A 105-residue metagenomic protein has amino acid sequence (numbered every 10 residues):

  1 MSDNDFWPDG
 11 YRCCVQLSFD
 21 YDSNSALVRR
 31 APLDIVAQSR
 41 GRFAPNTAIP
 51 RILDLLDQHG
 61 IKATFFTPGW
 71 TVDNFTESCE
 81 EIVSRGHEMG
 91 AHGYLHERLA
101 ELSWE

Functional and structural regions predicted by a protein language model:
M1-E105: Catalytic alpha-helical scaffold of carbohydrate-active enzymes acting on polysaccharides/glycoconjugates
